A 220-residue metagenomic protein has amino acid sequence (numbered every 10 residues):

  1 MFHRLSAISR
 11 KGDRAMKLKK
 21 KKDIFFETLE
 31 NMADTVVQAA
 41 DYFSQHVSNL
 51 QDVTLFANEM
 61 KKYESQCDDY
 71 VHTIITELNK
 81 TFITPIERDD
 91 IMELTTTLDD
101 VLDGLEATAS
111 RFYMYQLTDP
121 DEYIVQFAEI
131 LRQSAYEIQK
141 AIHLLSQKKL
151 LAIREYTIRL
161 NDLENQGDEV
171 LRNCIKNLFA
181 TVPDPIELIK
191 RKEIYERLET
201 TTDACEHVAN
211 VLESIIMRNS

Functional and structural regions predicted by a protein language model:
F2-S220: Cytosolic, long alpha-helical scaffolding segments
